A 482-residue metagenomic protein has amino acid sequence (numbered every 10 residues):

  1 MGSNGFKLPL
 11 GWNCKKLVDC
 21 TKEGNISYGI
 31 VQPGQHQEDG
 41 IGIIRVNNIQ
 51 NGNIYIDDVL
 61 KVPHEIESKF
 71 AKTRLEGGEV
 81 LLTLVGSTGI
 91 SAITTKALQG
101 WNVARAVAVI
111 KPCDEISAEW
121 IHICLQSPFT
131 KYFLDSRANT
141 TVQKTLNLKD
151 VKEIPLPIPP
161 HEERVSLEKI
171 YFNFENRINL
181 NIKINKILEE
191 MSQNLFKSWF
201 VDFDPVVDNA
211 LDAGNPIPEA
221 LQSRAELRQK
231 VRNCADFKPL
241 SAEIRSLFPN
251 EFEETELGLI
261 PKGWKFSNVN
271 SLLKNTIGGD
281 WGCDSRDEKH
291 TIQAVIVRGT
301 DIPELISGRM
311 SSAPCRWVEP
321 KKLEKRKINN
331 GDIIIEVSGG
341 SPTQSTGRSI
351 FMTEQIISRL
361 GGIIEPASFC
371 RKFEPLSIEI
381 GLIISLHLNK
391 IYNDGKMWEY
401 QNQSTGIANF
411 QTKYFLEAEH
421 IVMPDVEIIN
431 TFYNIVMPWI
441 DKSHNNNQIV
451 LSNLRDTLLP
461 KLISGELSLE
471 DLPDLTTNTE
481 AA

Functional and structural regions predicted by a protein language model:
M1-S27, E153, P157-V201, P239-D280 (+1 more regions): Non-catalytic DNA-recognition/assembly elements of restriction-modification systems
G2, C14-Q35, N47-G77, N250-T255 (+3 more regions): Sequence-specific dsDNA recognition surfaces
S3-L8, R286, A294, E324 (+7 more regions): Extended non-membrane alpha-helical scaffolds
W12, I44, I154, W264 (+2 more regions): Structural signal for hydrophobic
R45-V46, H64-Q126, R298, K325-N389 (+1 more regions): A short beta-sheet element
I49, V151, I302, F415-L416 (+1 more regions): Hydrophobic pocket-lining residues within nucleotide cofactor-binding pockets
G100-A108, N139-E168, F172, G362-C370 (+1 more regions): A short glycine-rich beta-alpha junction/loop motif
N209-T255, S468-A481: Intrinsic disorder at enzyme termini
